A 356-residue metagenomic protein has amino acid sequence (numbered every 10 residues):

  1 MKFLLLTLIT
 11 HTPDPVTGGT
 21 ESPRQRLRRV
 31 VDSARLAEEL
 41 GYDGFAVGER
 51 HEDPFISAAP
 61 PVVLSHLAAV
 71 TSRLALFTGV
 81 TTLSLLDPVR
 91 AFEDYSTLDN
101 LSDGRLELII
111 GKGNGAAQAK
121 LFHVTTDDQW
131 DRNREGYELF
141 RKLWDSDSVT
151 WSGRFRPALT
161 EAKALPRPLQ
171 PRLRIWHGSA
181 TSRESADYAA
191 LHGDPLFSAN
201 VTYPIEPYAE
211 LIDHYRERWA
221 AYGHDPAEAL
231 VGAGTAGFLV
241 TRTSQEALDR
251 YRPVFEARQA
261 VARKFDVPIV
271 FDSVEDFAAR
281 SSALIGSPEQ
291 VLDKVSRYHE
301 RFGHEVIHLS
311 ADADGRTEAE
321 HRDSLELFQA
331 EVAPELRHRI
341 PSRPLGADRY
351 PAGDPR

Functional and structural regions predicted by a protein language model:
M1-T71, A75, P171-L173, L345-R356: N-terminal beta1-alpha1-beta2 module of alpha/beta enzyme domains
K2-P23, L85-W151, L196-F197, T202-P207 (+1 more regions): Flexible, glycine-rich active-site loops centered on histidine and acidic residues that chelate a metal or position
F3, G41, E49, L67 (+8 more regions): Conserved, mostly hydrophobic/aromatic
F3-T7, F45-V47, L76-G79, L106-I110 (+4 more regions): Hydrophobic faces of well-ordered beta-strands that scaffold small-molecule active sites in alpha/beta enzyme cores
L5, I9, D127-A164, E206-E305 (+1 more regions): An alpha-helical appendage that flanks or caps ligand/catalytic pockets
P13-L27, T81-V89, P171-T181, A279-P288: Active-site mouth loops of central-metabolism enzymes
G44-H66, T82, N114, N200-Y203 (+1 more regions): Glycine-rich, proline-tolerant flexible connector loops at the mouths of alpha/beta enzymes
S57-T78, R132, E326-I340: Alpha-helix-loop-beta-strand connector modules within alpha/beta enzyme cores
